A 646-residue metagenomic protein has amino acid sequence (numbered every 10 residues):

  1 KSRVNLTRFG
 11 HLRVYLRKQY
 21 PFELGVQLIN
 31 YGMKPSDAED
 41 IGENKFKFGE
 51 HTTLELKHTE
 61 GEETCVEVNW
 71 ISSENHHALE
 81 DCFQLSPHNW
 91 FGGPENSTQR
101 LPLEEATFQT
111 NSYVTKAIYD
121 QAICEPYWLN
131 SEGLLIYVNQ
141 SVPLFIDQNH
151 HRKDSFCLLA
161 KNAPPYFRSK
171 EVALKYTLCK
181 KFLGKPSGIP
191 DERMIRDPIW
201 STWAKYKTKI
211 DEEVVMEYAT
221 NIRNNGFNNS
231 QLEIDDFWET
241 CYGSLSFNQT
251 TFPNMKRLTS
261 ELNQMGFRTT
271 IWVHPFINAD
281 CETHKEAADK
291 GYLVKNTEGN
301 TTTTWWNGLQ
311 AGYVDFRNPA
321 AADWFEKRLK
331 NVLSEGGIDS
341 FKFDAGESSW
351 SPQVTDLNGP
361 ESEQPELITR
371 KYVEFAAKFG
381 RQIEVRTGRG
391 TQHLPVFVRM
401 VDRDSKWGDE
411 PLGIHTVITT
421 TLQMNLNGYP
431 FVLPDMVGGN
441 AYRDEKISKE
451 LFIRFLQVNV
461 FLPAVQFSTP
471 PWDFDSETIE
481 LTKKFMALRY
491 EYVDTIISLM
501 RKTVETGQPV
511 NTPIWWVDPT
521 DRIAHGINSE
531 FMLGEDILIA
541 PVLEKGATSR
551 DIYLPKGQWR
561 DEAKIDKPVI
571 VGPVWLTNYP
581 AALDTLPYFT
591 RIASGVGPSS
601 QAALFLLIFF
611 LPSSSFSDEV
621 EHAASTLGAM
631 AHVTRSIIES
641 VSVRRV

Functional and structural regions predicted by a protein language model:
K1-S73: Mature N-terminal, pre-catalytic/accessory segment of carbohydrate-active enzymes
V4, F9-H11, R17, S72-L586 (+1 more regions): Catalytic-domain carbohydrate-binding cleft regions of carbohydrate-active enzymes
L12-V14, T64-W70, I537-P541, A623 (+1 more regions): Short, well-ordered beta-strand segments enriched in hydrophobic/aromatic residues
I29-N30, F609, I638-E639: Residues marking helix boundaries in flexible regions
A593-G595: Non-globular terminal segments used for targeting and regulation at membranes
G597-F605, E621: Edge strands and adjacent loops of beta-rich recognition modules
L606-S617: Cleavable N-terminal signal peptides of Sec/SRP-targeted secreted and luminal proteins
S613-S615, A624-G628, H632-R645: Low-acidity, Ser/Thr- and Arg-rich intrinsically disordered low-complexity segments
